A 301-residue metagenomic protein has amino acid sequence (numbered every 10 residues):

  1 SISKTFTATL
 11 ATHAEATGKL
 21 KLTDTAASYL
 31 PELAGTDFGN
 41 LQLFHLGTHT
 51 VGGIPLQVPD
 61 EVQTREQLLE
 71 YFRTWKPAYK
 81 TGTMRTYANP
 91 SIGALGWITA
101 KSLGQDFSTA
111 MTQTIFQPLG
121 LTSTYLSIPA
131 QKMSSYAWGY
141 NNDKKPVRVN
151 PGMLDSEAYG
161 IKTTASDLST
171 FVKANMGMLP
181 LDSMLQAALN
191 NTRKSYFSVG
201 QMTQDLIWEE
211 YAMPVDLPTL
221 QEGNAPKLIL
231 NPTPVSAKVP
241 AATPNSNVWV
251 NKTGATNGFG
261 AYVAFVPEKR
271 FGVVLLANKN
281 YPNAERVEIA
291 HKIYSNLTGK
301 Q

Functional and structural regions predicted by a protein language model:
S1-I2, A14-I54, V58, T74 (+2 more regions): Active-site helix/loop module of the DD-peptidase/beta-lactamase fold, centered on the serine-lysine SxxK catalytic
S1-T5, A16, L20, D37-L41 (+6 more regions): Soluble non-cytosolic domains of exported or imported proteins
T12-T17, G96-K101, T170-G177, L275: Short glycine/serine- and small hydrophobic-enriched flexible loop segments
P31-A34, P55-P59, K80-M84, W97-S102 (+2 more regions): Second-shell loop/turn segments in exported
L46-G47, Y71-F72, Y140, N175 (+1 more regions): A generic structural signal for nonpolar/aromatic side chains embedded in well-ordered alpha-helices
E66-A78, G139-M153, P240-N247: The feature captures the short pre-catalytic strand/loop hairpin that immediately precedes and shapes the active-site
Q105, T109-T112, Q117, R148-Q301: Catalytic loop of the DD-peptidase/beta-lactamase superfamily, centered on the K-T-G motif and neighboring
